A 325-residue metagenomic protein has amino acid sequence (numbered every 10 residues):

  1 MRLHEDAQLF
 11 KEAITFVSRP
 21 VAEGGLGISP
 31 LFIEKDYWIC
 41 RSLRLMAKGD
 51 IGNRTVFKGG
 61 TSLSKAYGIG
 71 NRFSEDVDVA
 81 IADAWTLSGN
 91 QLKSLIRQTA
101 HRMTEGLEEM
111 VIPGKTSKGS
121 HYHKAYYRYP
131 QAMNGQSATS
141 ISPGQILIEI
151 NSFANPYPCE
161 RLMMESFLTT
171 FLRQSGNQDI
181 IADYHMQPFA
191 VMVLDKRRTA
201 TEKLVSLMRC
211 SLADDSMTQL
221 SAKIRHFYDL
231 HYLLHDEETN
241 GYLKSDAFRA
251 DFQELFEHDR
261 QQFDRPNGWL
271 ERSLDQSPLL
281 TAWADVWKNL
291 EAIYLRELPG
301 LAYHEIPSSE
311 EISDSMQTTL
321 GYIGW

Functional and structural regions predicted by a protein language model:
M1-T55, K65-N71, A82-W325: Structured mid-to-C-terminal alpha-helical surface segments
F57-T61: Glycine-rich beta-strand-to-loop/alpha-helix junction loops that act as flexible
V79: Beta-strand-loop-alpha-helix segment that lines the small-molecule cofactor/substrate pocket of alpha/beta enzymes
